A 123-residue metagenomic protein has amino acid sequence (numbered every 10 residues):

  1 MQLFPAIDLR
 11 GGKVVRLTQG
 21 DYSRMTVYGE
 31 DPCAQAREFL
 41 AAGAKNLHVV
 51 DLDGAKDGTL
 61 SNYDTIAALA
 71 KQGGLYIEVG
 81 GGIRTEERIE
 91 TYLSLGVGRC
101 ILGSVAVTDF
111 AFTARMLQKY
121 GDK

Functional and structural regions predicted by a protein language model:
M1-Y76, I83-E87, K119: Conserved N-terminal beta1-alpha1 strand-loop-helix module at the mouth
V15, Q19-S23, L93, V97-K123: Conserved anion-binding
T59-S61, R88-Y92, F112-A114: Short, conserved acidic/polar surface loops in the N-terminal third of protein domains
Y76-G82, E86-G103: Hydrophobic alpha-helical segments and helix pairs
